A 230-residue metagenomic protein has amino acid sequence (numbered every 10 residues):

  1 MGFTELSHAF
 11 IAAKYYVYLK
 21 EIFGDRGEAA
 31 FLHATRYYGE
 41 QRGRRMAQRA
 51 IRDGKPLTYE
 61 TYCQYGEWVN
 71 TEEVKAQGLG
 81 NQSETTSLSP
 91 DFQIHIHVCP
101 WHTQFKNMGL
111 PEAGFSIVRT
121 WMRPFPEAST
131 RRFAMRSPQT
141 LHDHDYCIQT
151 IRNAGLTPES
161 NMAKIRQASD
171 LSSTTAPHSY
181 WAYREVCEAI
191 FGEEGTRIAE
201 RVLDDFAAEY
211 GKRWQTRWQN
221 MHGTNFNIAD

Functional and structural regions predicted by a protein language model:
M1-F92, P100-P124, A134-D230: N-terminal accessory segment detector
